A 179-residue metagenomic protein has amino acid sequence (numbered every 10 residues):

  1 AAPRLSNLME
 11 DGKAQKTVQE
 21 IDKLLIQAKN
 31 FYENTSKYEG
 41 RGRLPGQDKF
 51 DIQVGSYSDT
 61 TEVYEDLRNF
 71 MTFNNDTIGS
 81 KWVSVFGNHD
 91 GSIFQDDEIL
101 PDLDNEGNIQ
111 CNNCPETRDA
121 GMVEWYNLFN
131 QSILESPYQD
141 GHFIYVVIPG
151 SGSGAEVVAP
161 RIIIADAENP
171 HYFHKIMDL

Functional and structural regions predicted by a protein language model:
A1-G12, Y32: C-terminal juxtamembrane segment of a hydrophobic transmembrane alpha-helix
R4, K29, R41-R43, R68 (+2 more regions): Arginine residue identity/basic-tract feature
L5, N30, S80-W82: Generic detector of bulky aromatic hydrophobic side chains
L8, E20-E39: N-terminal alpha-helical signal peptides/signal-anchor transmembrane segments
D11-Q19: Juxtamembrane membrane-water interface segments immediately C-terminal to a transmembrane helix
T35-I78: Short, glycine/small-hydrophobic-rich surface segments
Y64-L179: Intrinsically disordered, low-complexity regions enriched in Pro/Ser/Thr/Gly and acidic residues
